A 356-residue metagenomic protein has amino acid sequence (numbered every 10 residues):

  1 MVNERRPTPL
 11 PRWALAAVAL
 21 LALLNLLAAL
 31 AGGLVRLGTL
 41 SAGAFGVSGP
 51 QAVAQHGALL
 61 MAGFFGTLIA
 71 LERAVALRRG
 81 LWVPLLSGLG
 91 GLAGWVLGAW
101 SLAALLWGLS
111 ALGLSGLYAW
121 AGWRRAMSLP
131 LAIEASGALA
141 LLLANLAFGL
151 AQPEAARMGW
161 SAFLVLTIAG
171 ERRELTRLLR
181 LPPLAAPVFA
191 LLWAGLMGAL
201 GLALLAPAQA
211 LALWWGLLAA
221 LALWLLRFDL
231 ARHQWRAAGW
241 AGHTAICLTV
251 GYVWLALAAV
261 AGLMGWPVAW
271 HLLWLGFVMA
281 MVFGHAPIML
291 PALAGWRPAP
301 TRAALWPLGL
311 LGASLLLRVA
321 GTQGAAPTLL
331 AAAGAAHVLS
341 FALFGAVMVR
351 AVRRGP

Functional and structural regions predicted by a protein language model:
M1-P356: Hydrophobic alpha-helical transmembrane segments of multi-pass integral membrane proteins
